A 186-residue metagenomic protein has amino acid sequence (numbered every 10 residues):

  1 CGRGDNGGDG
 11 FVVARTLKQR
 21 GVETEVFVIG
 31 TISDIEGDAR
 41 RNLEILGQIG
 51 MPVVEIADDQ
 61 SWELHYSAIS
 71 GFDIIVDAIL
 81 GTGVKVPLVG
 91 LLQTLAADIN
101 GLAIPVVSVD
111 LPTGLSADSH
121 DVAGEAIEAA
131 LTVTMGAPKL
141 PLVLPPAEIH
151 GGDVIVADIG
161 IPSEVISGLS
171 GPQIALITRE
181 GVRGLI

Functional and structural regions predicted by a protein language model:
C1-I75, L80, P87-G90: A cross-family phosphate/adenosyl-ligand binding-site feature
G71-I186: YjeF_N-associated NAD(P)HX repair module
